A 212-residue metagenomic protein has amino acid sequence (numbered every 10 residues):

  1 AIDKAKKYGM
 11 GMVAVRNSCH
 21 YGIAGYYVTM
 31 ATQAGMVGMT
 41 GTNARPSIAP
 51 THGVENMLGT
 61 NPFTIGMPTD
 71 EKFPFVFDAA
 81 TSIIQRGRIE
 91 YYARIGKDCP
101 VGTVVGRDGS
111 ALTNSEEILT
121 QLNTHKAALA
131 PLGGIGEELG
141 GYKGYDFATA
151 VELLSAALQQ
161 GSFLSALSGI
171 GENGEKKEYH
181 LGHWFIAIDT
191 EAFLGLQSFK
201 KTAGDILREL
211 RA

Functional and structural regions predicted by a protein language model:
A1-F75, A79-T81: A glycine-rich, acidic short-motif signal
I2, T29-T32, G66, G102 (+2 more regions): Predominant activation on well-ordered alpha-helical scaffold segments within soluble catalytic domains
G11-R16, P131-G133, F185-T190: Short glycine-rich or small-residue beta-strand-to-loop segments that form or flank ligand, phosphate, metal/Fe-S
I23, Y27, N61, F73 (+4 more regions): General structural feature for long, well-ordered alpha-helical segments within catalytic domains of soluble enzymes
I48-L122: Phosphate/diphosphate-binding glycine-rich loops and adjacent basic-rich segments that engage nucleotide
T81-I84, G136, T190-A192: Glycine-rich beta-alpha junction loops
D98-S165: Secondary-shell segments that build the walls of catalytic and ion/ligand-binding clefts
L153, L158, S162-A212: Catalytic-core signal marking the mid-to-C-terminal active-site face
